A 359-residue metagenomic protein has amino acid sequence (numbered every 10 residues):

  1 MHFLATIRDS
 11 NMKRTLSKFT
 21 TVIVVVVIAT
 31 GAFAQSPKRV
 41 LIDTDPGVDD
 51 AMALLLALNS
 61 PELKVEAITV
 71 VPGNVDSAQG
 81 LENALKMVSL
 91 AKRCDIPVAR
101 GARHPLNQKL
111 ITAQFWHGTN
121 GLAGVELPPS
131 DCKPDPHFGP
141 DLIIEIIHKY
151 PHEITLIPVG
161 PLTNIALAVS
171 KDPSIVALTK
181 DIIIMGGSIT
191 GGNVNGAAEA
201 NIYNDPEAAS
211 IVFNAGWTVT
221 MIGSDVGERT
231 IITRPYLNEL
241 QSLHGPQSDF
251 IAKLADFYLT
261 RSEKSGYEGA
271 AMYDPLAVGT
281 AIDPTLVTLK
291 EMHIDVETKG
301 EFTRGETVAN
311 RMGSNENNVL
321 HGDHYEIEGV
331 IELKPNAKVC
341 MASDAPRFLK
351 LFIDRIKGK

Functional and structural regions predicted by a protein language model:
H2-N11: Short, Lys/Arg-enriched N-terminal segments with co-localized hydrophobic residues within the first ~10-30 amino acids
T20-G31: Bacterial N-terminal signal peptides
Q35-T44, D50-K86, N120, E126-T230 (+1 more regions): Active-site histidine-anchored catalytic micro-motif
S36-R39, L55-A57, K64-V65, Y203 (+2 more regions): Conformational coupling and interaction surfaces
M87, A91-A99: A glycine-rich helix N-cap at a beta->alpha junction
V98, V212, V278: A residue-level signal for conserved active-site and pocket-lining positions in enzyme catalytic cores
A99-P129: Surface-exposed loop and adjacent secondary-structure segments within mature catalytic domains
